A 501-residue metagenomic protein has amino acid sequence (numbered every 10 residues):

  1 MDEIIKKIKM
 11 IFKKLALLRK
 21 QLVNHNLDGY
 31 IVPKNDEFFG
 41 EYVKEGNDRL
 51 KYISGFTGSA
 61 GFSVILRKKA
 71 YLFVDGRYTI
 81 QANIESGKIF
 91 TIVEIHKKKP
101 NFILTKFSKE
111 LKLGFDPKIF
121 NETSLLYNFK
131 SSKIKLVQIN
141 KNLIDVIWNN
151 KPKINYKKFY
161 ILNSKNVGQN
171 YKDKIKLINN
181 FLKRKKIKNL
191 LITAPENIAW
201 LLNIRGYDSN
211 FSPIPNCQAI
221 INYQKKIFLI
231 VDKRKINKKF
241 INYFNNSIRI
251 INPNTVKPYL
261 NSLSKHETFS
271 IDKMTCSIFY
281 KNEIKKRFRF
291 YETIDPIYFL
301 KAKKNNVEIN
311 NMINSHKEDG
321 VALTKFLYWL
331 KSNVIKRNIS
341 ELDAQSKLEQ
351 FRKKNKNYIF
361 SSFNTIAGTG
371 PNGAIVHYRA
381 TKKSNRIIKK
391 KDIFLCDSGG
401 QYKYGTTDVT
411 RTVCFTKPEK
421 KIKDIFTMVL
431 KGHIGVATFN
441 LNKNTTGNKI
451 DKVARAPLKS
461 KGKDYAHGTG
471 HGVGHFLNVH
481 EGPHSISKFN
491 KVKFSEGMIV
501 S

Functional and structural regions predicted by a protein language model:
M1-S501: Active-site neighborhoods and metal-handling regions in enzymes and metal-associated proteins
